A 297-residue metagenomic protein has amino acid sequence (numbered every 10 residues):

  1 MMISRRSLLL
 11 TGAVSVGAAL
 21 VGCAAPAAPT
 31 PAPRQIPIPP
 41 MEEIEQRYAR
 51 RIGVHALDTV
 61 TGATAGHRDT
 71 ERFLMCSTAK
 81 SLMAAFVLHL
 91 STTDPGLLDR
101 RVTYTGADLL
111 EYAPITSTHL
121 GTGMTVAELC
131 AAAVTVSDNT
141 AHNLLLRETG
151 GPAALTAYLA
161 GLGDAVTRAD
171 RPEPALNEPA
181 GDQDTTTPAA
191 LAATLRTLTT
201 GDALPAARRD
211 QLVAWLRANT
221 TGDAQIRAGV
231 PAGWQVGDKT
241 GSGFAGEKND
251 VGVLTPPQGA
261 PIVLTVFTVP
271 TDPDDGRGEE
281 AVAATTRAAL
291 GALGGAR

Functional and structural regions predicted by a protein language model:
M2-G17, A24-E42, E148, D202-T220 (+1 more regions): Structured C-terminal helix/loop/strand segments within mature extracytoplasmic catalytic/sensor domains
A24-L74, L290: Beta-lactamase-like hydrolase cores
Y48, L146-T200: Mid-domain, small-residue-enriched loop/turn segments at the edges of structured enzyme/sensor domains
G53-L57, G66, L82, T103 (+1 more regions): Soluble periplasmic/extracytoplasmic beta-strand elements of cell-envelope proteins
G62, L74-V102, L264: Active-site SXXK
T93-H119: Short, glycine/proline-biased beta-turn/loop segments that scaffold the active-site neighborhood
L109-L144, P152: Conserved catalytic neighborhood of penicillin-recognizing serine enzymes
A193-S242: Conserved active-site loop region of the serine DD-peptidase/beta-lactamase
